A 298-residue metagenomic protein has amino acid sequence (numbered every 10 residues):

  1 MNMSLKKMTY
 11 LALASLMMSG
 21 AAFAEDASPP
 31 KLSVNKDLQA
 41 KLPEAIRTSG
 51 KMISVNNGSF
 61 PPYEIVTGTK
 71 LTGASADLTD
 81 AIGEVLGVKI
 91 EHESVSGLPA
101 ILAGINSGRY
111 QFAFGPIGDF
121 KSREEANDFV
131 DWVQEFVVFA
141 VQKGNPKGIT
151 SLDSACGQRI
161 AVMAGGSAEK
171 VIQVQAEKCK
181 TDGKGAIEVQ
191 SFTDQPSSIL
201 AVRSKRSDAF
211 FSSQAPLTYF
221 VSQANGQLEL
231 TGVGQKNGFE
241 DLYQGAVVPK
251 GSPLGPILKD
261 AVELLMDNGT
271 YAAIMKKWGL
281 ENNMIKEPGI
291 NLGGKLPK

Functional and structural regions predicted by a protein language model:
E25-D37, A76-V85, N145, D153 (+3 more regions): Extended ligand-binding regions for polar small-molecule ligands
D26-G115, K277: Extracytoplasmic small-molecule ligand-binding "clamshell" domains of the periplasmic binding protein/Venus flytrap
M52-I53, V88-K89, N106-G115, Q158-R159 (+3 more regions): Alpha-to-beta junction loops
G58-P61, L71-E84, I117, F136-D194 (+1 more regions): Bilobed "Venus flytrap"/periplasmic-binding protein-like clamshell domains and structurally analogous long
H92-A103, K147, I187-L200: Short helix-initiation/N-cap motifs at beta->coil->alpha
P99, P116-E124, V171-Q175, K180 (+2 more regions): A ligand-binding cleft/hinge motif common to bilobed small-molecule-binding domains
L102-P116, R123-V137: Short beta-strand-centered segments that line the small-molecule binding cleft or hinge of alpha/beta clamshell
Q134-V141, S222-E263, L280-K298: Periplasmic-binding protein-like
